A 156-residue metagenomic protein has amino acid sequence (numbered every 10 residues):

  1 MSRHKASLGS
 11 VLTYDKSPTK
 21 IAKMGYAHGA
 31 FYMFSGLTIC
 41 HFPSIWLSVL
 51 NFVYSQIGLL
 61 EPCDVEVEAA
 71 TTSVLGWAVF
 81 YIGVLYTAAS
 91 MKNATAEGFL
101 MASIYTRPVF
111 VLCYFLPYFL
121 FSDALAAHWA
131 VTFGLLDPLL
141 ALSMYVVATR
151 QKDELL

Functional and structural regions predicted by a protein language model:
M1-M33: Cytosolic juxtamembrane helix and N-cap/initiation of the first transmembrane helix
Y14-M24, D64-T72, N93-L100, D123-W129: Membrane-interface helix-boundary signature
A30-S35, I39, G58-M91, A102-L112: Core segments of alpha-helical transmembrane spans in multipass integral membrane proteins
F34, L112-L116, L139-L142: Transmembrane-helix signature of multi-pass solute transporters
C40, T87, F115, L142-Y145: Membrane-embedded alpha-helical segments of multi-pass transporters/permeases
C40-L60: Short membrane-interface helical motifs at transmembrane helix boundaries in multi-pass membrane transporters
A94, L112-T132, T149: Membrane-helix boundary connector in multi-pass membrane proteins
D137-L156: Membrane-water interface at the C-terminal end of transmembrane alpha helices
